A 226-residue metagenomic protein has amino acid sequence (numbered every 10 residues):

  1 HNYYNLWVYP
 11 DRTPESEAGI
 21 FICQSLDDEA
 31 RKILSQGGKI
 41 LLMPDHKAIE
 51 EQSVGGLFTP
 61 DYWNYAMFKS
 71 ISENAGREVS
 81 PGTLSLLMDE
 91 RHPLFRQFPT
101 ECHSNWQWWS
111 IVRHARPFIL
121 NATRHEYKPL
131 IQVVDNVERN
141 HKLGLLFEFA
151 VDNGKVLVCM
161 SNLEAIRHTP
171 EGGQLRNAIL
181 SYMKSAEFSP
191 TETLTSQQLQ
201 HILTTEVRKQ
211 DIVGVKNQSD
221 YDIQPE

Functional and structural regions predicted by a protein language model:
Y3, E17-A18, L143, N153 (+1 more regions): A structure-centric signal for secondary-structure junctions around beta-strands
Y3-S25: Low-complexity, Pro/Ser/Thr- and charge-rich linker/hinge segments at domain boundaries
P10, Q24-S25, P44, V112 (+2 more regions): Residues at the C-termini of beta-strands that transition into short coil/loop
P10-T13, C23, A30, P117-L120 (+1 more regions): Short, flexible, glycine/charge-rich loop motifs used to bind or transfer phosphoryl groups or to couple energy/partner
P14-E15, D28-A30, V137-R139: A short acidic, often aromatic-flanked loop/helix-cap motif at beta-alpha or helix-coil junctions that lines enzyme
A18-A66, E78, A150-C159, I179-Y182 (+1 more regions): Short alpha-beta junction capping motif
I49-E50, A66-P170, E187-E226: Catalytic beta-strand/loop cores that center a nucleophilic Ser/Cys/Thr and support acyl-enzyme chemistry
G172-K184: Short amphipathic C-terminal alpha-helix that caps PH/PH-like domains
